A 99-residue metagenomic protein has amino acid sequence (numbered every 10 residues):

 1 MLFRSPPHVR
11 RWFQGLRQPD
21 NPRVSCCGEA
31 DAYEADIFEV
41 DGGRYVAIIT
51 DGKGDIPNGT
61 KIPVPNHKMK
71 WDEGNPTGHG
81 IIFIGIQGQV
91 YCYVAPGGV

Functional and structural regions predicted by a protein language model:
M1-L2: Short, small-residue-biased leader/transition segments that mark boundaries at the very start of proteins
S5-P6, V64: Intrinsically disordered, low-complexity regions enriched in Ser/Pro/Gly/Gln/His and often acidic
P6-R17: Short, intrinsically disordered, charge-biased short linear motifs at domain edges
R11, G43, Q89-Y91: Intrinsically disordered, low-complexity segments enriched in small/polar residues
R17-K68: Mature extracytoplasmic domains of secretory-pathway proteins
Q18, E39, G74-N75, I86: A generic structural signal for short, solvent-exposed coil/turn residues that cap or connect secondary-structure
N66-E73, I81: Short, conserved turn/kink motifs that form compact alpha/beta structural patches or helix kinks used as
N75-V99: C-terminal partner/receptor-binding element of secreted or periplasmic proteins
